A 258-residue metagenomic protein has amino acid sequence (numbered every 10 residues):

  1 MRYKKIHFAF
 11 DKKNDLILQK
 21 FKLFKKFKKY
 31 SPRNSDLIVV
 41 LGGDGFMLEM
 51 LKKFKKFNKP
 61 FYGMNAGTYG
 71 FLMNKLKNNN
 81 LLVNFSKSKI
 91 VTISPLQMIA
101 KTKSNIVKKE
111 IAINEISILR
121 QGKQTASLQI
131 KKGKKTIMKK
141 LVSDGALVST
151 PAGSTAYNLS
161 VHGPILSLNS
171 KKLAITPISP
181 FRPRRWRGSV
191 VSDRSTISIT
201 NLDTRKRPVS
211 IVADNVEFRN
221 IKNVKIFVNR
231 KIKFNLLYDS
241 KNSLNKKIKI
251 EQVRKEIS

Functional and structural regions predicted by a protein language model:
M1-L37, L41, F46-K56, L76-T92 (+1 more regions): ATP/NTP phosphate-donor binding region
Y30-R33, I90, K109-E110, R120-K123 (+8 more regions): Solvent-exposed alpha-helices and their adjacent loops that cap or buttress functional pockets in soluble metabolic
G43-F46, G67-Y69, A152-T155: Short glycine-rich anion-binding loops that position phosphate/pyrophosphate groups of nucleotides and phosphorylated
N58-P60: Proline-centered loop/turn at the N-terminus of a beta-strand
Y62-M64: Generic beta-sheet signal
T68-G145: Catalytic core of DAGKc-family lipid kinases
E110, I118, K134-M138, W186-S258: ATP/nucleoside-binding phosphotransfer catalytic cores, i.e., glycine-rich phosphate-binding loops
L147-R184: Gly/Ser/Thr-rich active-site loops/lids in small-molecule metabolic enzymes that frequently grip phosphoryl groups
